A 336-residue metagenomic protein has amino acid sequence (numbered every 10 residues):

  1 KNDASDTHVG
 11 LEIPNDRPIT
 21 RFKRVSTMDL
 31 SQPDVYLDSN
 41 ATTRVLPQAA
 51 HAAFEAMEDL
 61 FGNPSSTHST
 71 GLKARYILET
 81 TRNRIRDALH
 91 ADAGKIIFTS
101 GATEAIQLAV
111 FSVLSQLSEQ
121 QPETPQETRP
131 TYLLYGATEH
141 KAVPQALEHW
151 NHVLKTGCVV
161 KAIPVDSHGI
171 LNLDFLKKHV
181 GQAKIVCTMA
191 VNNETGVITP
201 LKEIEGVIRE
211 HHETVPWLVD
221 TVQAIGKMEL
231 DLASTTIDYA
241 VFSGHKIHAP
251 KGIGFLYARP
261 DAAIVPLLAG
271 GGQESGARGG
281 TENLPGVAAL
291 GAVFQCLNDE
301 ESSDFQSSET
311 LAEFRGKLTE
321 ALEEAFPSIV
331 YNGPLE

Functional and structural regions predicted by a protein language model:
K1-N2, M28: Accessible peptide chain termini
D3-V9, D16: Short hydrophobic alpha-helical segments enriched in small aliphatic residues
N15-E336: Pyridoxal 5′-phosphate
